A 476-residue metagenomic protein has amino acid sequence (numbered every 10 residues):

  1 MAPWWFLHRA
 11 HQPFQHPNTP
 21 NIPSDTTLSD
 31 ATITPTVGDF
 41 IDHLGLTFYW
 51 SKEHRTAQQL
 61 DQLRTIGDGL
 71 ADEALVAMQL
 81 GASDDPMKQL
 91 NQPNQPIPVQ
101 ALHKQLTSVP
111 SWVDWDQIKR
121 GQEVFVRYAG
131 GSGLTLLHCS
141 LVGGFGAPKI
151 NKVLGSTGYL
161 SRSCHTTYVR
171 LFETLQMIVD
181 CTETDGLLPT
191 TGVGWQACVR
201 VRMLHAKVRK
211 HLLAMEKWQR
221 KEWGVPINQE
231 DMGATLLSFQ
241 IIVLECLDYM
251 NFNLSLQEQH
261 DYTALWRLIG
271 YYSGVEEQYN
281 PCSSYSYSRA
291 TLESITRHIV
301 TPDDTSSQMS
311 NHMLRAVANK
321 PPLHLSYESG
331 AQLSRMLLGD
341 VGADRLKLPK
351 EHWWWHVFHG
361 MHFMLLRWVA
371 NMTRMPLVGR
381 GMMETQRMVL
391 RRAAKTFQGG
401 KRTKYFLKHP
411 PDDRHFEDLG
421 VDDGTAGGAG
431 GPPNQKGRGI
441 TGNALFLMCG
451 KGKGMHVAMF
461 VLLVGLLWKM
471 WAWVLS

Functional and structural regions predicted by a protein language model:
M1-L236, Q240-S476: Mature, function-bearing regions of proteins
